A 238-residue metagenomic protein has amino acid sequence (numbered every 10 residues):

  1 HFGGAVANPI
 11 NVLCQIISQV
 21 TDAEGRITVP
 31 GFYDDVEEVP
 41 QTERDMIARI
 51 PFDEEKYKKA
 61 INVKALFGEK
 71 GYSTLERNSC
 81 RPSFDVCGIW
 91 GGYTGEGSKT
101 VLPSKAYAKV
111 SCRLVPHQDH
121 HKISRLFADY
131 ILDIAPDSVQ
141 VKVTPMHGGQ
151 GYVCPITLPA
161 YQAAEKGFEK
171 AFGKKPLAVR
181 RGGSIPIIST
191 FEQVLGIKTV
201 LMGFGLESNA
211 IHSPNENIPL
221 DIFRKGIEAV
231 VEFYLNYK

Functional and structural regions predicted by a protein language model:
F2-A23, V110, G226-E232: Alpha-helical metal-binding/catalytic segments enriched in His/Glu/Asp
C14, S18, A128-L132, E165: Generic solvent-exposed, charged/amphipathic alpha-helical segments that serve as macromolecular interface scaffolds
I27-K105, R113-L126, I134, S138-K238: An extended, acidic, His-containing surface patch that forms the Zn2+-binding/catalytic region of metallohydrolases
